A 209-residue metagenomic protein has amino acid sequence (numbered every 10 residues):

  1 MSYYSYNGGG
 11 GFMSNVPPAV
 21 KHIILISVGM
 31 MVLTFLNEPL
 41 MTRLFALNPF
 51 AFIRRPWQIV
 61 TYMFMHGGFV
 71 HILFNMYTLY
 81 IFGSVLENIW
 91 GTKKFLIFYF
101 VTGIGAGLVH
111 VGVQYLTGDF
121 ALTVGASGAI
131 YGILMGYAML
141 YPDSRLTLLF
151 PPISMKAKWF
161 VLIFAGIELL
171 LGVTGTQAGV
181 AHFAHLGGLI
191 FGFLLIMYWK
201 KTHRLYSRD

Functional and structural regions predicted by a protein language model:
M1-D209: A detector for small-residue-rich transmembrane helices and their helix-helix packing motifs
